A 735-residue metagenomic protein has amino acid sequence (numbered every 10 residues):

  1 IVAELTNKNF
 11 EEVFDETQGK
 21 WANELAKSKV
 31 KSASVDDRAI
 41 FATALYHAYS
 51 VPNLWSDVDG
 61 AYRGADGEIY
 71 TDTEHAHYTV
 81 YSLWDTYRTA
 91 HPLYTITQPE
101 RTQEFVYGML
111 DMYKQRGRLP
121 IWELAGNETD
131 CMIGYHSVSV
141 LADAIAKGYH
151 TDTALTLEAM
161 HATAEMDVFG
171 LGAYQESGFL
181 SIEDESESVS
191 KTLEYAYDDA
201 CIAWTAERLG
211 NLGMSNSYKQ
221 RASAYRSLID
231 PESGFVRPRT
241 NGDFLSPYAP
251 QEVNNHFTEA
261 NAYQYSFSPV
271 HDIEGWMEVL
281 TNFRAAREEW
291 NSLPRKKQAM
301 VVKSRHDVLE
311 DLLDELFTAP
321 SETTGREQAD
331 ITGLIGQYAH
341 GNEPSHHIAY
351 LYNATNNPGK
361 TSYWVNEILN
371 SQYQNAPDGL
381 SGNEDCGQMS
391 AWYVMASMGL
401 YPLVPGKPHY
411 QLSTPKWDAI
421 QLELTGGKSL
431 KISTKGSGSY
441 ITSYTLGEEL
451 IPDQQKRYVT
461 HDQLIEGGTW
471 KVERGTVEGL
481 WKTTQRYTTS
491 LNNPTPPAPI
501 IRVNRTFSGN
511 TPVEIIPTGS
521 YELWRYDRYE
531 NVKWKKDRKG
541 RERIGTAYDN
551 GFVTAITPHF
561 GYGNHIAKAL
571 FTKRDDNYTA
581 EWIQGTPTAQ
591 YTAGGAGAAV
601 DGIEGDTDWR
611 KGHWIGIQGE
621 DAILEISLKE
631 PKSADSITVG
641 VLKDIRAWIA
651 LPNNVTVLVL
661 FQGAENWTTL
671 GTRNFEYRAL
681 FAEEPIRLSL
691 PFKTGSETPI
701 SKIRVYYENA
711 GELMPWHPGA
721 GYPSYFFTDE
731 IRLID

Functional and structural regions predicted by a protein language model:
I1-H77, D111, R118-I121, A154 (+4 more regions): Acidic/polar, glycine-enriched structural segments that form the non-catalytic walls/loops of the carbohydrate-binding
T73-R88, I96-T97, V138, G148-K431 (+3 more regions): Active-site core of glycosidic bond-cleaving carbohydrate-active enzymes
G438-I441, I516-E522, P631-A634, P652: Short proline/glycine-enriched turn/loop motifs at strand-loop junctions of beta-rich domains
G468, D549-V553, P699-I703: Exposed beta-strand face motif in extracellular beta-rich ectodomains
E478-W481, F560-G563, N709-P715: Short acidic/polar inter-strand loop motif in beta-rich domains
T489-W609, H613-G616, E620-A622: Short, compositionally stereotyped local motifs that mark structural "simplifiers"
T607-G671, E684-D735: Aromatic, loop-rich ligand-recognition surfaces of beta-strand-rich domains
T669-A679: Solvent-exposed serine/threonine-rich low-complexity stretches and specific carbohydrate-binding patches
